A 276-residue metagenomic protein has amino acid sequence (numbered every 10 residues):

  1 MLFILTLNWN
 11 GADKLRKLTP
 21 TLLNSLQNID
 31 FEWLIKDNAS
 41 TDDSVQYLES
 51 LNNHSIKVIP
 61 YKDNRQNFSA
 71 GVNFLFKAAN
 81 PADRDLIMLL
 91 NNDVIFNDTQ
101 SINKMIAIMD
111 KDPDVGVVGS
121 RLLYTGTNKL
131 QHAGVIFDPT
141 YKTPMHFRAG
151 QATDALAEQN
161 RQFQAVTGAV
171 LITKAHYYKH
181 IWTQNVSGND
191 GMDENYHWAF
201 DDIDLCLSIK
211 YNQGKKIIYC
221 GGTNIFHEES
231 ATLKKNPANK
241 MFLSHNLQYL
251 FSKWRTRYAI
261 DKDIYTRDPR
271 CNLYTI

Functional and structural regions predicted by a protein language model:
P20-D30: Short, acidic, metal-binding catalytic loop of nucleotide-sugar glycosyltransferases
D30-A39, P60-K62: Short beta-strand/loop segment that forms part of the nucleotide-sugar
D37-Q46, I95, T99: A conserved acidic beta->alpha catalytic loop
K62-P81: Glycine-rich, basic loop-to-helix element that forms the pyrophosphate-binding segment of sugar-nucleotide handling
R84-I95: Short beta-strand-to-loop acidic/aromatic patch adjacent to the donor-nucleotide binding site
V94-D138: Conserved donor NDP-sugar-binding/catalytic core segment of glycosyltransferases
D138-P144, G150-H176: A recurrent flexible, glycine/aromatic-enriched loop bordering the glycosyltransferase active site that acts as
Q164-W182, G188-N224: A short, conserved alpha-helix in the catalytic core of glycosyltransferases
